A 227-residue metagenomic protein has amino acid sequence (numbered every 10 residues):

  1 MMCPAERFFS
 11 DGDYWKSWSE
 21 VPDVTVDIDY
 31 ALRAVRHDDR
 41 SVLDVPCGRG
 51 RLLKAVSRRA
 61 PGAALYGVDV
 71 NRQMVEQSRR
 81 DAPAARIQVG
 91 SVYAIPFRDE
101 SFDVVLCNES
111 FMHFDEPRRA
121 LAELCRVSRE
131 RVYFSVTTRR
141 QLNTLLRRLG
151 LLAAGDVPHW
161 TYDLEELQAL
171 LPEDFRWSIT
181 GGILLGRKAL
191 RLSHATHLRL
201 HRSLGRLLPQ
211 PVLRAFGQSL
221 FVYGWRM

Functional and structural regions predicted by a protein language model:
M1-H37, R51, A55: Conserved class I S-adenosyl-L-methionine
D39-P46: Conserved class I S-adenosyl-L-methionine
R49-A94: Class I SAM-dependent methyltransferase SAM/SAH-binding core
L106: A conserved beta-strand element that flanks and buttresses the S-adenosyl-L-methionine
R118-V132: A short glycine-rich, Lys/Arg-flanked "PGG" loop and its adjoining helix->strand segment in the class I
R131-P158: Conserved class I S-adenosyl-L-methionine
P158-F175: Short alpha-helix
I179-M227: A C-terminal cap/extension of S-adenosyl-L-methionine-dependent methyltransferases that defines the acceptor-substrate
